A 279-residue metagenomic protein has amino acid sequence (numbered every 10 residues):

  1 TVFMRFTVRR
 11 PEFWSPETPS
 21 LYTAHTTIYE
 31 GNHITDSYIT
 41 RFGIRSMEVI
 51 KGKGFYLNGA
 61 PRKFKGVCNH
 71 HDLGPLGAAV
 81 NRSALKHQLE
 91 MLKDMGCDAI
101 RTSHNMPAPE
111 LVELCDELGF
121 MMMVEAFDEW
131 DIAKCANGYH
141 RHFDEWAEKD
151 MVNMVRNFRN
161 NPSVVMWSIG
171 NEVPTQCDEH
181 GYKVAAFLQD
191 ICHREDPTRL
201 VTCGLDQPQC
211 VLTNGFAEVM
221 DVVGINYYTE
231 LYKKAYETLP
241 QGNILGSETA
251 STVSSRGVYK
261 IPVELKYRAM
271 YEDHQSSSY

Functional and structural regions predicted by a protein language model:
T1-M122, D150-N160, V165-M166, K183-A185 (+3 more regions): Secreted/periplasmic carbohydrate-active enzymes, especially glycoside hydrolases
L89-L92, D98-Y279: Substrate-binding/catalytic cleft of secreted carbohydrate-active enzymes, primarily glycoside hydrolases
